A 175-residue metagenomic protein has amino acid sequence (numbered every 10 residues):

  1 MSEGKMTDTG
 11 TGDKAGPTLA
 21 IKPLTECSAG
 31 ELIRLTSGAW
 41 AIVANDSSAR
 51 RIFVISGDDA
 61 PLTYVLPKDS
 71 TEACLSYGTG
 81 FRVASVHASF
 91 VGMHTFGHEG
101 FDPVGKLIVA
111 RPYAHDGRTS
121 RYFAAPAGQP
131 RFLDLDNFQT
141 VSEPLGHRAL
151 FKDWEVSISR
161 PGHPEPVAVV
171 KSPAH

Functional and structural regions predicted by a protein language model:
S2-S28, V86-G105: Mixed-charge, Lys/Arg-rich low-complexity intrinsically disordered regions
R34-W40, D102-P103: Short coil-to-beta-strand transition motifs
A39-I55, L107-Q129: Short beta-strand-centered aromatic/proline hotspots
L62-P103, L135-H175: Intrinsically disordered, low-complexity, charged/polar segments
H115-A149: Helix-driven interaction modules
